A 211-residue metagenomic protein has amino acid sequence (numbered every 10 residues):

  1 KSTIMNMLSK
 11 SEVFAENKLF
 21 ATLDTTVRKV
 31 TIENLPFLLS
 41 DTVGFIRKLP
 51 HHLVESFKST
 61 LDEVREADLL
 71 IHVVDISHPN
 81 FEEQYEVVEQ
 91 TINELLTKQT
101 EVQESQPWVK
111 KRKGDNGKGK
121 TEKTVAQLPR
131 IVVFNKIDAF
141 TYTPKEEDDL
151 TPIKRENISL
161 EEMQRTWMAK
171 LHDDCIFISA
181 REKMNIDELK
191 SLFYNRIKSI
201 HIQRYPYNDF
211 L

Functional and structural regions predicted by a protein language model:
K1-K10, P79, E83, N93-L211: C-terminal-of-GTPase-core extension/linker across diverse P-loop GTPases
K1-L69: Conserved G1/Walker A P-loop phosphate-binding module
L39, V73, V133: Generic enzyme active-site microenvironment
T42, I76, K136: Walker B catalytic acidic pair
R65-L70, A169-D173: Short acidic (Asp/Glu) and glycine-rich catalytic loops that position anionic groups and cofactors
H72, H78: Histidine-centered active-site/metal-ligand motif
